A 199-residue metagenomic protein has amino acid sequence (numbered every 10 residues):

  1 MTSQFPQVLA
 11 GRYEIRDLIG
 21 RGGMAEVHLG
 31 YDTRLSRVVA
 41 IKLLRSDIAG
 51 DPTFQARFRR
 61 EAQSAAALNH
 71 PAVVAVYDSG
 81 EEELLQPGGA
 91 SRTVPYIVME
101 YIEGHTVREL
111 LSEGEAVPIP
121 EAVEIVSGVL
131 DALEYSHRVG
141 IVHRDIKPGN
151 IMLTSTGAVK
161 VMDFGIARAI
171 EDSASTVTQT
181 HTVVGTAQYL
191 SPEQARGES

Functional and structural regions predicted by a protein language model:
M1-S199: Eukaryotic protein kinase
